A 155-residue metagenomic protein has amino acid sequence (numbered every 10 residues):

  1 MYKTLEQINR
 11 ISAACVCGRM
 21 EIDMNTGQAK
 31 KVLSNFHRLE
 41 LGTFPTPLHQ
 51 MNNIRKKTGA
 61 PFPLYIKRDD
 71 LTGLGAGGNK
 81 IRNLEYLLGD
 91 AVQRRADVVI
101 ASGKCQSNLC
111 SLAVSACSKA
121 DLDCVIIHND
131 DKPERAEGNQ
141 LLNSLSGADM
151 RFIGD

Functional and structural regions predicted by a protein language model:
Y2-D155: PLP-dependent amino-acid enzyme catalytic core
